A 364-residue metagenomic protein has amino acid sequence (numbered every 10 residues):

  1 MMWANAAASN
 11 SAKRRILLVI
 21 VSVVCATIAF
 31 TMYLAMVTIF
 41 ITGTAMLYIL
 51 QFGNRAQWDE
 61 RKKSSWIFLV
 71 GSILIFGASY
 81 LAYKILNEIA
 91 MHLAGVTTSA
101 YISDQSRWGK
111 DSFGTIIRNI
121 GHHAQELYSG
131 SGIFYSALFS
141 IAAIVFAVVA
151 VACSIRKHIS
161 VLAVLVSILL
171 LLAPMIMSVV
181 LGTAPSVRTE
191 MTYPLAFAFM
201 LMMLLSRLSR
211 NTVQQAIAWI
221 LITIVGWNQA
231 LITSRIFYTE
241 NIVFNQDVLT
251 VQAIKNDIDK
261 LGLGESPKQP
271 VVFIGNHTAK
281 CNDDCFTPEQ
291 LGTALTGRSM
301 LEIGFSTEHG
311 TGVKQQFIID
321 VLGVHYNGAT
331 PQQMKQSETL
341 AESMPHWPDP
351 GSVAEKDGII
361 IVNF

Functional and structural regions predicted by a protein language model:
M1-A8, V24-I28, I41-I49, N54 (+4 more regions): Transmembrane alpha-helical segments
W3-T27, W58-I67, Q214-A216: Short hydrophobic alpha-helices at membrane interfaces in multi-pass membrane enzymes
S9, K13-I16, K157, V161 (+1 more regions): Catalytic-core helical/loop segments in enzymes performing group transfer/polymerization on anionic/lipid-linked
I16, S206-I232: Signature aromatic-anchored transmembrane alpha helix within multi-pass, membrane-resident enzymes that catalyze glycan
L17, P185, V243, D247: Aromatic-acidic/polar surface patches that form glycan- and anion
V19, T27, T31-M175, V179-M191: Transmembrane catalytic cores of multi-pass membrane glycosyltransferases and polysaccharide-assembly enzymes
E60-S65, L69, L93, G130 (+1 more regions): Intrinsically disordered, polar/acidic, low-complexity terminal segments
M177, L181-P185, M202, K268-I274: Short acidic alpha-helical/loop segments enriched in Asp/Glu that coordinate divalent cations
